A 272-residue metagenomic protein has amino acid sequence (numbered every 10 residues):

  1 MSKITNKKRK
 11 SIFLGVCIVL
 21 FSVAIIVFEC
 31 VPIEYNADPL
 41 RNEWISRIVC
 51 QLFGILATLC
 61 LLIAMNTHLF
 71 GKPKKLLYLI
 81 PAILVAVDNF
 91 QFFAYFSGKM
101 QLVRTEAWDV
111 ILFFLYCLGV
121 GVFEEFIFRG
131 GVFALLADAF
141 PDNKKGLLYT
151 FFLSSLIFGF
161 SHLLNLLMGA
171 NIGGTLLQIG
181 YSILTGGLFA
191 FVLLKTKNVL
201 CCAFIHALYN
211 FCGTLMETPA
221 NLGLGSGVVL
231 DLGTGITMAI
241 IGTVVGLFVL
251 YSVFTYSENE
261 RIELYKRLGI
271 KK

Functional and structural regions predicted by a protein language model:
M1-K8: Short, Lys/Arg-rich, polar N-terminal cytosolic tail immediately upstream of the first transmembrane signal-anchor
S11-V19, L79-I80, I111, L148-L153 (+2 more regions): Hydrophobic alpha-helical transmembrane segments
I12-I63, K74-F90, A107-L112, Y116 (+1 more regions): Alpha-helical transmembrane segments in multi-pass membrane proteins
F21-E29, V85-A94, S155-L164, A207-P219: Aromatic-anchored segments of alpha-helical transmembrane domains
I45, Q51, A207-K272: C-terminal membrane module of polytopic membrane proteins
L61-H68, N89-L102: Transmembrane alpha-helix boundary signature
F126-L153, F191-N198: Membrane-interface helix/loop boundary segments of multi-pass membrane proteins
G174-L232: Functionally important transmembrane alpha-helices
